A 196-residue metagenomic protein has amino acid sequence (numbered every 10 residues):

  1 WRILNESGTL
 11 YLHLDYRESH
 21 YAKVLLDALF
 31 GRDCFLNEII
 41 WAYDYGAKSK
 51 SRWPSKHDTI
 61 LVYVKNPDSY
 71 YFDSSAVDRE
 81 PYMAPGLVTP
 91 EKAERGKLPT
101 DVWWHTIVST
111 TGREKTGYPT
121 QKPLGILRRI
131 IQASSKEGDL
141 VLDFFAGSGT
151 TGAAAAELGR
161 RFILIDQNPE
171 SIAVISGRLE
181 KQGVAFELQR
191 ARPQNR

Functional and structural regions predicted by a protein language model:
W1-V174, K181-Q182: Core catalytic lobe of class I
E170-R196: PRPP-dependent phosphoribosyltransferase catalytic core
